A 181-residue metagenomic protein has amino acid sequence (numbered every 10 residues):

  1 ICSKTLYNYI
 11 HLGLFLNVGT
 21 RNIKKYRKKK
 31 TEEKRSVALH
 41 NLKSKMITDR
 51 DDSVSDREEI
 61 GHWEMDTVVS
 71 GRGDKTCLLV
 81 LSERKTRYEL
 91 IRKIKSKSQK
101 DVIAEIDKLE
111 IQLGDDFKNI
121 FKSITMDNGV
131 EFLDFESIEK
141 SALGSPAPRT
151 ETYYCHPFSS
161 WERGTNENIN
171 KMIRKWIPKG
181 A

Functional and structural regions predicted by a protein language model:
C2-S55: Basic, flexible linker segments flanking DNA-binding modules in nucleic acid-interacting mobile-element proteins
L6, D66, L81, R87 (+4 more regions): Mobile genetic element proteins and their domesticated derivatives, centered on retroelements and DNA transposons
D51-T86: An active-site-proximal beta-strand-loop segment
R57-G61, W176-A181: Glycine-centered loop/turn motifs
S70-D74, I91-D116: Active-site beta-loop-alpha junctions of metal-dependent nucleic acid enzymes, especially the RNase H-like/DDE
R87-R92, K179: Short small-residue beta-strand/loop micro-motif enriched in glycine and branched aliphatics
M126-N128, L133-I138, A142, E151-I177: RNase H-like two-metal-ion nuclease catalytic core shared by retroviral integrases and related mobile-element nucleases
